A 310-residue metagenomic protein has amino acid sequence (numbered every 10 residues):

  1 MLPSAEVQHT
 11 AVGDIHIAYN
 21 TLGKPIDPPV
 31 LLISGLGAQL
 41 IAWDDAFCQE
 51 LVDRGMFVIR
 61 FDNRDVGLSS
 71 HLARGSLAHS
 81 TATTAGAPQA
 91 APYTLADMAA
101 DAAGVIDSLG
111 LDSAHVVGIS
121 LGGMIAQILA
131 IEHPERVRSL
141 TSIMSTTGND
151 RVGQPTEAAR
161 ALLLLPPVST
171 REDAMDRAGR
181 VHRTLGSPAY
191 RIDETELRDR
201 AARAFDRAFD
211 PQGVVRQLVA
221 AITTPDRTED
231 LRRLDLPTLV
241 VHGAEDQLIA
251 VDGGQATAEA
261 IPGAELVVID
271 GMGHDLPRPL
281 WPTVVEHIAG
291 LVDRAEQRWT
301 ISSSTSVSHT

Functional and structural regions predicted by a protein language model:
G13-A85: Conserved HGGG/HGGXW glycine-rich cap/lid loop of the alpha/beta-hydrolase fold
P92, A96-A114: Conserved acidic catalytic loop of the alpha/beta-hydrolase fold
G118, G122, A126: Gly/Ala-rich beta-loop-alpha elbow adjacent to hydrolase catalytic centers
I131, L140-S169: Flexible "cap/lid" loop of the alpha/beta hydrolase fold
P155-E229, L236, A256: Alpha/beta-hydrolase
L234, V240-H242: Short beta-strand/loop motif that positions the catalytic acidic residue of the alpha/beta-hydrolase fold
Q247-G253: Conserved alpha/beta-hydrolase "acid-adjacent" motif
A264-T310: Catalytic active-site module of serine/aspartate enzymes centered on a nucleophile-bearing elbow/loop
